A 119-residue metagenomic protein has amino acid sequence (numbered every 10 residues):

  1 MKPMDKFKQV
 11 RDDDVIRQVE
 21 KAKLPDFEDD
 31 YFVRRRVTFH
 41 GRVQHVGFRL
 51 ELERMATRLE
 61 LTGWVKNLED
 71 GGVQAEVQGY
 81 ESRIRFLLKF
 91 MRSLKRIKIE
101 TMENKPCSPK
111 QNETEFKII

Functional and structural regions predicted by a protein language model:
M1-I119: Intrinsically disordered, low-complexity, mixed-charge
